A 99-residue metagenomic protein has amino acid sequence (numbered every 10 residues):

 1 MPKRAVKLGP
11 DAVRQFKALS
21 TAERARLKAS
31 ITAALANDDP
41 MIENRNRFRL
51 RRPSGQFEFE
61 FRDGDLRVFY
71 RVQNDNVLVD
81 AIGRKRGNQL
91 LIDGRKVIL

Functional and structural regions predicted by a protein language model:
P2-K3, P10, A18, E58 (+2 more regions): Enriched for short, Lys/Arg-rich terminal
K3-R4, Q15, L50: Acidic/histidine-enriched, beta-strand-rich ligand/metal-binding domains
L8-E43: N-terminal first-folded block
R14, A22-A25, F48, Q56 (+2 more regions): A generic structural micro-environment signature that highlights single residues at secondary-structure boundaries
A33-R62: A short, surface-exposed loop/turn module that caps and links secondary-structure elements
